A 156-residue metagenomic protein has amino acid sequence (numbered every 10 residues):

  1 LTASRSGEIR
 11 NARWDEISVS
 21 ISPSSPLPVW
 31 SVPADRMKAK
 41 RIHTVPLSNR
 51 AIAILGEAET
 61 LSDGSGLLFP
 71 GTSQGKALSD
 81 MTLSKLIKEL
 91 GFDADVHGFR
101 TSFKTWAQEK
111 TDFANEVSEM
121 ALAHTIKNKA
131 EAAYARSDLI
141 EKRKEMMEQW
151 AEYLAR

Functional and structural regions predicted by a protein language model:
L1, E8, S31, T44-P46 (+1 more regions): Structured core elements
L1-P26, F113-E119: Short, charged phosphate-coordinating catalytic segments
D15, E57-T60, R156: Conserved helix-loop functional segments at active or binding sites
S20-I21, S62-G66, A94, N115 (+2 more regions): Secondary-structure transition/capping residues
P26-L27, R36, R41, P46-G98 (+3 more regions): Active-site/catalytic core of tyrosine-dependent DNA strand-transfer enzymes
P26-L27, V32-K40, I52, G75 (+2 more regions): Catalytic-site neighborhood detector that most strongly recognizes the C-terminal catalytic loop/helix of tyrosine
